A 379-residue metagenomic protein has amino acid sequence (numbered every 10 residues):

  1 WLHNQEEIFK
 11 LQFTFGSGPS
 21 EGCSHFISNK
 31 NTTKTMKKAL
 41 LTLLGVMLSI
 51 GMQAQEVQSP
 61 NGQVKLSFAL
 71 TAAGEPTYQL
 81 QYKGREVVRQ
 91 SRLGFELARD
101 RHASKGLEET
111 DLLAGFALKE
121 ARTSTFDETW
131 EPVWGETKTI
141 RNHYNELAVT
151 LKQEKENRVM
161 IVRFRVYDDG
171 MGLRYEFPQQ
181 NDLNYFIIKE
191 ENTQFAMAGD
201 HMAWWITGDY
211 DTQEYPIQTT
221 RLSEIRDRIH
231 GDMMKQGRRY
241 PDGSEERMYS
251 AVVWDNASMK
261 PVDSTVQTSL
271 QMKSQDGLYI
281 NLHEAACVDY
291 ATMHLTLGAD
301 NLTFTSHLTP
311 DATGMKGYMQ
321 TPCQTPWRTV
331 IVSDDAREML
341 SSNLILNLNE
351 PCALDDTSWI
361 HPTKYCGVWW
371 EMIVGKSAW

Functional and structural regions predicted by a protein language model:
F9, F13-F15, F26: Aromatic (phenylalanine/tyrosine) cluster motif
T33-A39: Positively charged n-region of N-terminal signal peptides that target proteins for export
L41-Q53: Hydrophobic h-region of N-terminal signal peptides that target proteins for export in Gram-negative bacteria
E56-I345: N-terminal accessory beta-strand-rich subdomains and adjacent acidic, glycine-rich linkers that precede catalytic cores
P351-T357: Long, charged amphipathic helices and adjacent flexible linkers at domain junctions
T357-W379: Substrate-binding cleft of carbohydrate-active enzyme catalytic domains
